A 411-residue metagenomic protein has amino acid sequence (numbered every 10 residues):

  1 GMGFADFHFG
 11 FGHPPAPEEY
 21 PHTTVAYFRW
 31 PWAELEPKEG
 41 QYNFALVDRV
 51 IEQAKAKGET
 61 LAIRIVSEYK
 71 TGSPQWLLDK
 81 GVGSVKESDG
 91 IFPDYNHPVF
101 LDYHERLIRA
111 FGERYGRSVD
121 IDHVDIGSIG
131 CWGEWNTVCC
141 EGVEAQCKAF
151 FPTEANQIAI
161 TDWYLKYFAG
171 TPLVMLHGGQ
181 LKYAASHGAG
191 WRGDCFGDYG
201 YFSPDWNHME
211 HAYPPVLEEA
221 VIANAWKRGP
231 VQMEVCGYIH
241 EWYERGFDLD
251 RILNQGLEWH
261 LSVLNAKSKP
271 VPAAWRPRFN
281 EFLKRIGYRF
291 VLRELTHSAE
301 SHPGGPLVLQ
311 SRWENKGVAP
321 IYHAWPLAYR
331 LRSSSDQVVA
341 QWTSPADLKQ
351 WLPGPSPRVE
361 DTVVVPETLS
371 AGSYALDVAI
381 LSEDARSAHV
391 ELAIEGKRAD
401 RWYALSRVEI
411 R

Functional and structural regions predicted by a protein language model:
G1-V99, D198, A223-A274: N-terminal substrate-binding region of glycoside hydrolase catalytic domains
G1-Y27, W32-A56, T60, R106 (+6 more regions): Non-catalytic accessory regions flanking glycosidase/transglycosidase catalytic cores in CAZymes
L35-E36, Y69-W76, G130-N136, L181-A185 (+1 more regions): Short catalytic/ligand-binding loop motif for oxyanion handling, primarily in non-cytosolic enzymes, centered on
V50-K55, S84-D125, A155-W163: An active-site-proximal structural segment forming one wall of the substrate-binding cleft that immediately precedes
R64-P74, D120-S128, I160: Active-site cradle of extracellular carbohydrate-active enzymes
D125-D162, Y167-W226: Substrate-binding cleft/loops of secretory-pathway carbohydrate-active enzymes
A266-V291: Extended substrate-binding grooves/exosites of carbohydrate-active enzymes
L283-R411: Extracellular/luminal regions of secreted and cell-surface proteins that mediate adhesion/ECM remodeling
